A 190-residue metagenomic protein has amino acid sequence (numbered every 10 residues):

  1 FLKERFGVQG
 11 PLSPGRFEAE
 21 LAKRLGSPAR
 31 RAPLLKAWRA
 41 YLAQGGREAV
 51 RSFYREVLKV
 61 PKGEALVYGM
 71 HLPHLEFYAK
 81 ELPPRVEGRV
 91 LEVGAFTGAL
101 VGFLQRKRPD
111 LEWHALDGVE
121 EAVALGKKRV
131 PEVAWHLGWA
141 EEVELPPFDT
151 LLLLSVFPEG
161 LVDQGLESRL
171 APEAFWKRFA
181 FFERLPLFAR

Functional and structural regions predicted by a protein language model:
G69-V86: Conserved alpha-helix/loop element of class I SAM-dependent methyltransferases that forms part of the SAM/SAH-binding
E92: Class I SAM-dependent methyltransferase core
F96: Conserved glycine-rich SAM-binding loop
A99, F103-V133: Class I SAM-dependent methyltransferase SAM/SAH-binding core
G138-E142: Conserved SAM/SAH-binding loop
V143-L151: A short acidic, Gly/Pro-enriched loop at the edge of an enzyme's catalytic core that lines a small-molecule cofactor
T150-W176: A short SAM/SAH-binding and catalytic strip from SAM-dependent methyltransferases
R169-R190: A short glycine-rich, Lys/Arg-flanked "PGG" loop and its adjoining helix->strand segment in the class I
